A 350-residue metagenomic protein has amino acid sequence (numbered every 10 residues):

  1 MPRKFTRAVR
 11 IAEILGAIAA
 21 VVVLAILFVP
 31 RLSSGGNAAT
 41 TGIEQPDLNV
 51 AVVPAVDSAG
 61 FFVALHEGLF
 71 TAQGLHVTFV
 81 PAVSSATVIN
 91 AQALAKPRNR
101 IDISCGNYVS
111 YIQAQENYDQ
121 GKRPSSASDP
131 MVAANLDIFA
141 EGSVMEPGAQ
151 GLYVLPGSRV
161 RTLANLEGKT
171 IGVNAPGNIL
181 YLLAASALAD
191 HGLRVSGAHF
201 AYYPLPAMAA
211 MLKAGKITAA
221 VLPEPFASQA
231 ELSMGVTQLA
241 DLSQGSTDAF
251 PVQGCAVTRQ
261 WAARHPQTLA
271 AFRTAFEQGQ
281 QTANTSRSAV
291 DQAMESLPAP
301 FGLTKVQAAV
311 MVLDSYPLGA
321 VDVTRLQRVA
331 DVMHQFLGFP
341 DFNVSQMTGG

Functional and structural regions predicted by a protein language model:
M1-E67, T71-H76, Q327-G350: N-terminal hydrophobic or amphipathic helices and topogenic motifs
V9, S34-R194, H199, T218-E224 (+2 more regions): Short, glycine-/small- and polar/acidic-enriched structural segments that line small-molecule recognition paths
A59, V63, E67-G68, I112 (+10 more regions): Solvent-exposed, polar/charged alpha-helical surfaces in well-ordered, non-transmembrane soluble domains, broadly
E67, Q73, H191-L193, G215 (+4 more regions): Residues at alpha-helix termini
T78, S84-T87, A308-A320, F342-G350: Short linear loop/turn motifs
V109, F200-A201, P206-E295: Pocket-lining segment of extracytoplasmic ligand-binding domains
D129-V132, M145, Q244-T247, S315-R325: Short, solvent-exposed loop/beta-turn-alpha elements that line the ligand-binding surface or hinge of extracytoplasmic
A263-G338: Secondary-structure end/capping motifs
